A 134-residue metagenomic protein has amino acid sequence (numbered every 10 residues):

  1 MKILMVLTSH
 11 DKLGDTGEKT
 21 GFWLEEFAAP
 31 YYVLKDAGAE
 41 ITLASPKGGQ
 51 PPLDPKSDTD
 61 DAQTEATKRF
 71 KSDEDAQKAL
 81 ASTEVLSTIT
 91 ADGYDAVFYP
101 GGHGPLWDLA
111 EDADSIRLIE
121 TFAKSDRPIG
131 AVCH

Functional and structural regions predicted by a protein language model:
M1-S125: Extended, subdomain-level signal for the structured scaffold at the beginning of enzyme domains
F122-H134: A contiguous pocket-lining binding segment that forms or flanks enzyme active sites
